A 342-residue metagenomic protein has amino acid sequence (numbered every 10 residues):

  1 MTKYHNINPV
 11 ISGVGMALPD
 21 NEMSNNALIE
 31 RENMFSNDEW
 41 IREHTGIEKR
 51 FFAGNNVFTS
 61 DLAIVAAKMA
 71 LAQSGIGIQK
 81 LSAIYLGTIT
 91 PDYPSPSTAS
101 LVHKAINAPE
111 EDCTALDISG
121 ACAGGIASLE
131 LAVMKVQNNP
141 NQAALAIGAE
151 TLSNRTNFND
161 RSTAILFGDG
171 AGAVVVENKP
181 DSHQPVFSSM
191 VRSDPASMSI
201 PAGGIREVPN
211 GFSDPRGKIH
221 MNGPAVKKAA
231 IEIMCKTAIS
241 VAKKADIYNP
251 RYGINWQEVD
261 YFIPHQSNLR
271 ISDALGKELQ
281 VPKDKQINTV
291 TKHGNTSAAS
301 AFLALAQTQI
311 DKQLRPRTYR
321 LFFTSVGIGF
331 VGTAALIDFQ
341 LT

Functional and structural regions predicted by a protein language model:
M1-N55, D160-E232, K236, A335-T342: Condensing-enzyme catalytic core mediating Claisen C-C bond formation in acyl metabolism
S12-G15, G87, S119, A143-E150 (+2 more regions): Short beta-strand segments
M34-E43, P94-A108, Q142-L152, I205-F212 (+1 more regions): Acidic-glycine-rich active-site phosphate/pyrophosphate-binding loop
S60, I64-A67, T90-P91, K104 (+4 more regions): Claisen-condensing/thiolase-fold acyl-transfer catalytic domains that form or cleave C-C bonds in fatty acid
A66-S82, K236-D260, T308-R315: Phosphate/pyrophosphate-binding loops at sites that engage ATP/ADP/AMP, CoA/4′-phosphopantetheine, polyphosphate
Q137-A171: Flexible, glycine-rich active-site loops centered on histidine and acidic residues that chelate a metal or position
D214-V290: A contiguous, well-structured pocket-lining segment that forms one wall/lid of small-molecule binding clefts in soluble
